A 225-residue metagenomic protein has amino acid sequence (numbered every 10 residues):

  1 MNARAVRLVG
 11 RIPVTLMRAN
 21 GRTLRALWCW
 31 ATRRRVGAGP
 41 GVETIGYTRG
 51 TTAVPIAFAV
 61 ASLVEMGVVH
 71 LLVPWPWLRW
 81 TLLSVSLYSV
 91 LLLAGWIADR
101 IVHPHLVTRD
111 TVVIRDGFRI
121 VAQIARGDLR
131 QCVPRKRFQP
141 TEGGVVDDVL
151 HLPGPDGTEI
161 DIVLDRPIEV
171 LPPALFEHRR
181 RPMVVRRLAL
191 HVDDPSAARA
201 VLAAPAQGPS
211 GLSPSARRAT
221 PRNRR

Functional and structural regions predicted by a protein language model:
M1-P74, R181-V184, D193, A200-V201 (+1 more regions): N-terminal membrane-targeting/pre-transmembrane regions
M66-P74, L78-H103: Transmembrane alpha-helices and immediately adjacent membrane-cytoplasm interface residues in multi-pass integral
V90-K136: Conserved beta-hairpin
A98-R100, G144-V145, P155: Short solvent-exposed loop/turn micro-motifs enriched in small/polar/acidic residues
R119-I120, R135-D147, E169-V170, A197: Short acidic, Gly/Pro-enriched loop/turn segments at secondary-structure junctions
V149-S213, R218, R222: A membrane-cytosol interface segment of integral membrane proteins
